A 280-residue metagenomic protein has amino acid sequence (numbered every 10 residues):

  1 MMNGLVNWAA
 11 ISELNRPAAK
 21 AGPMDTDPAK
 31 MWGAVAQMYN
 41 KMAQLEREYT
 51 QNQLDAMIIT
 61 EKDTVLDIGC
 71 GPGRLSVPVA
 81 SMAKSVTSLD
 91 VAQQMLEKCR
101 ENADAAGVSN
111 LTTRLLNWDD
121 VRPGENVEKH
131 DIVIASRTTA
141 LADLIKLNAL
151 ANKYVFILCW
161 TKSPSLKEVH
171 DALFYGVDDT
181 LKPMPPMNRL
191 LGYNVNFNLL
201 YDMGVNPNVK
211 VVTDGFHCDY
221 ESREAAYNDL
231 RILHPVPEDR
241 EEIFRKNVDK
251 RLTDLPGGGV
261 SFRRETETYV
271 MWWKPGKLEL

Functional and structural regions predicted by a protein language model:
M1-I58: Conserved class I S-adenosyl-L-methionine
I68: Conserved beta-strand/loop positions that form the S-adenosyl-L-methionine
P72: Conserved SAM/SAH-binding loop
L75, S81-N110, R114-D120: Class I SAM-dependent methyltransferase SAM/SAH-binding core
T139-A151: A short, conserved alpha-helix within the catalytic core of class I
F156-T180: Conserved class I S-adenosyl-L-methionine
R189-G204: Short alpha-helix
N208-L280: Conserved Class I S-adenosyl-L-methionine
